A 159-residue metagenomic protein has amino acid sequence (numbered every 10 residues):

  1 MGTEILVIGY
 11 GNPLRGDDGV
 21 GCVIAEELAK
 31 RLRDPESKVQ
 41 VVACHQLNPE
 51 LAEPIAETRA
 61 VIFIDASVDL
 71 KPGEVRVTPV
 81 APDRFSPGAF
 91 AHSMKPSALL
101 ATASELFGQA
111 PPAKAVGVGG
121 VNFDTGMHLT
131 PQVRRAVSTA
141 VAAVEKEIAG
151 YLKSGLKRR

Functional and structural regions predicted by a protein language model:
M1-T3, E36, K153-R159: Short, low-complexity, intrinsically disordered N-terminal peptides in bacterial proteins
G2-I8, R15-P82: Nucleotide and nucleotide-moiety/phosphate-recognizing core
I8-Y10, V116: Short hydrophobic segments within beta-strands
P13, D83-R84, G120-D124: A short, flexible beta-alpha/helix-coil linker loop
G19, V23, Q46, M94-A98 (+2 more regions): Conserved active-site and cofactor/substrate-binding residues in soluble primary-metabolism enzymes
A66-A113: Helix-loop-strand module that forms the ligand-binding subsite of alpha/beta enzymes
A98-R159: Phosphate-binding/catalytic loops
